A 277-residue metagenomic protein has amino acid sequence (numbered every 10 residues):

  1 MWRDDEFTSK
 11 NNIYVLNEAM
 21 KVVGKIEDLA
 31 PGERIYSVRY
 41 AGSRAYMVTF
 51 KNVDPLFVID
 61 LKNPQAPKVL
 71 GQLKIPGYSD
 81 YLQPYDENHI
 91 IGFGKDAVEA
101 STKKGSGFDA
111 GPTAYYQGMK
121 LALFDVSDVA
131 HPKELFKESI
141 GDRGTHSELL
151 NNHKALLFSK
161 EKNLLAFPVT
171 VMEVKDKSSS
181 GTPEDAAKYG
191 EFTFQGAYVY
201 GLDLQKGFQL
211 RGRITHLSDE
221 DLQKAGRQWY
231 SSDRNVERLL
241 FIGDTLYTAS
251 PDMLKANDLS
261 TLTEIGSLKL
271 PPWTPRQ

Functional and structural regions predicted by a protein language model:
M1-Q277: Feature marking well-ordered beta-strand scaffolds used for ligand recognition
